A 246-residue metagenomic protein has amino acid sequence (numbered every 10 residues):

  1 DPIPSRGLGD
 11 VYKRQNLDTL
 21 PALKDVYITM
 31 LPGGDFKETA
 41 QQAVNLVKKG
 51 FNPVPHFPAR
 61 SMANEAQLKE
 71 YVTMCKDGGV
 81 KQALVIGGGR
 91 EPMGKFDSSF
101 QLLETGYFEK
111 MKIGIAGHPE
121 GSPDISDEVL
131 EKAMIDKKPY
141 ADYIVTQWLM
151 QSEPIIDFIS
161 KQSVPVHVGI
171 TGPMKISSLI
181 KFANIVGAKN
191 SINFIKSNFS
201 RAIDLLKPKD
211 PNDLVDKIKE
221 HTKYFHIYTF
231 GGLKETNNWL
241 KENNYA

Functional and structural regions predicted by a protein language model:
D1-Y12: Single conserved hydrophobic/aromatic residue that forms the stacking wall/gate of nucleotide- or nucleobase-binding
D10, I28-M30, H56-A59, L84-G88 (+4 more regions): A cross-domain feature marking catalytic cores of carbohydrate-active enzymes and several ubiquitous metabolic/repair
R14-L17, Y71-L84, F96-K112, H118 (+4 more regions): Alpha/beta enzyme core
R14-N16, D35-N45, M62-E70, R90-G106 (+3 more regions): Active-site-adjacent beta->alpha loops and helix N-cap segments on the catalytic face of soluble alpha/beta enzymes
V44-V54, S98-A116, F158-G172, N243-Y245: Alpha-helix-loop-beta-strand connector modules within alpha/beta enzyme cores
P55, K137-Y140, V168, F225: Conserved, mostly hydrophobic/aromatic
G169-E220: Catalytic-face loop-and-helix region of soluble metabolic enzyme cores
L206-A246: C-terminal extensions of enzymes
